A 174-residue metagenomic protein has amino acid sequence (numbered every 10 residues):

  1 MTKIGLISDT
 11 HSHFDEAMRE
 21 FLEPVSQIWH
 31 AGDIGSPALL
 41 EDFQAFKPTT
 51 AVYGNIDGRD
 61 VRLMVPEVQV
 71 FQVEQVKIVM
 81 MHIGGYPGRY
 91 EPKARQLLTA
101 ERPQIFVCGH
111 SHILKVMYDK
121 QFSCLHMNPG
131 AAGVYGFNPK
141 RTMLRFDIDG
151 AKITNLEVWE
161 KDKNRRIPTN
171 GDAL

Functional and structural regions predicted by a protein language model:
M1-G5, V70-V79, D119-L125, I148-E157: Beta-strand-turn-beta hairpins that frame and shape the catalytic cleft of phosphate-ester-processing enzymes
M1-T49, D57-E67, V73-M80, P139-T142 (+1 more regions): N-terminal active-site segment of His-dependent metallophosphoesterases
H11, I34-G35, I56-D57, G84-Y86 (+2 more regions): Catalytic metal-binding/acid-base residues of hydrolase active sites
A31, G109, W159: Conserved residues at the C-terminal ends of beta-strands
A38, G88-R89: Residues that form or flank phosphate/diphosphate-binding pockets in enzymes that use nucleotide phosphates
T50, R89-K152: Conserved beta-sheet core of the metallophosphoesterase superfamily
I83-Y86, K161-K163, A173: A short, sequence-level motif marking secondary-structure junctions
L156-P168: Short, solvent-exposed aromatic-acidic interface loops
